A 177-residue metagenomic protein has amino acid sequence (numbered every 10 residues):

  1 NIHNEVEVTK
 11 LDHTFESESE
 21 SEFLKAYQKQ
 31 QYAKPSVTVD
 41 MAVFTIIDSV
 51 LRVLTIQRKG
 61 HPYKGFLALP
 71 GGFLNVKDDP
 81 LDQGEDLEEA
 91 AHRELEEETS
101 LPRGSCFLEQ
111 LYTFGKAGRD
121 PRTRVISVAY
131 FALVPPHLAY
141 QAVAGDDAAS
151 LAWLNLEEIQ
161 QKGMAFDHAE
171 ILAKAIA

Functional and structural regions predicted by a protein language model:
I2-V6: Low-complexity, highly charged intrinsically disordered N-terminal segments that act as targeting/localization
E7-K10, V50-I56, L138-V143, A169-I171: Short, functional N-terminal and low-complexity linear motifs
E7-L24: Entry/capping segment at the start of metal-dependent catalytic domains with acidic active-site entry clusters
T14-E18, K59-Y63, A149-W153, A177: Short amphipathic alpha-helical segments, especially helix-boundary/capping motifs
E22, A26-L69, E88, R103: N-terminal strand-loop-strand
L67, L74-I176: Unchanged
